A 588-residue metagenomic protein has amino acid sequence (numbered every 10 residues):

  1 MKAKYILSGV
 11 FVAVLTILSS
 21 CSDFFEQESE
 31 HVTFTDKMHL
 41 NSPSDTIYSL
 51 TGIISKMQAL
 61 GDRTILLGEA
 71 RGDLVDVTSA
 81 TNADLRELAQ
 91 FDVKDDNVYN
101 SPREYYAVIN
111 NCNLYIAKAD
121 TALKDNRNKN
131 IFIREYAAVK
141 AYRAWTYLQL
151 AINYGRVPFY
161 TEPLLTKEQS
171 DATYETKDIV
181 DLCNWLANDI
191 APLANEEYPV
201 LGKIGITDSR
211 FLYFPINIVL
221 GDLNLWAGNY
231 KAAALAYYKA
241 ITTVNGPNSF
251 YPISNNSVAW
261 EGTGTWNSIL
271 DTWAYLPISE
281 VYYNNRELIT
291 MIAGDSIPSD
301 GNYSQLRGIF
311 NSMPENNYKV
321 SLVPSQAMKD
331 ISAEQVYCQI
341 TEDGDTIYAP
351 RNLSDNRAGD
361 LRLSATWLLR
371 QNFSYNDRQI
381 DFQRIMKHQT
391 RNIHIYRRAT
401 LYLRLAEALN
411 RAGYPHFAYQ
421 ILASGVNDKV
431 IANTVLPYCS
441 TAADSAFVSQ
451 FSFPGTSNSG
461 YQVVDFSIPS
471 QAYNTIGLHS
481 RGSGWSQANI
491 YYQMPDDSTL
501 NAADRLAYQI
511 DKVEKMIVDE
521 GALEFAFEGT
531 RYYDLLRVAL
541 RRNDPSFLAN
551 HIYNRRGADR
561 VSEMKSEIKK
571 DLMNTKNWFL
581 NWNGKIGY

Functional and structural regions predicted by a protein language model:
M1-S19: Sec-dependent bacterial lipoprotein signal peptides
C21-G68, F547, N554-Y588: Membrane-proximal, proline-rich intrinsically disordered regions
D45-Y48, N82-Y154, Y174-D181, A191-K203 (+5 more regions): Conserved, well-structured interaction surfaces
I179-L182, N195-I204, N248-I278, T346-D355 (+2 more regions): Surface-exposed intrinsically disordered loops and tails
G246-A432, D444-F447, A507, E514 (+2 more regions): Elongated scaffold/linker segments in the mid-to-C-terminal portions of large proteins
